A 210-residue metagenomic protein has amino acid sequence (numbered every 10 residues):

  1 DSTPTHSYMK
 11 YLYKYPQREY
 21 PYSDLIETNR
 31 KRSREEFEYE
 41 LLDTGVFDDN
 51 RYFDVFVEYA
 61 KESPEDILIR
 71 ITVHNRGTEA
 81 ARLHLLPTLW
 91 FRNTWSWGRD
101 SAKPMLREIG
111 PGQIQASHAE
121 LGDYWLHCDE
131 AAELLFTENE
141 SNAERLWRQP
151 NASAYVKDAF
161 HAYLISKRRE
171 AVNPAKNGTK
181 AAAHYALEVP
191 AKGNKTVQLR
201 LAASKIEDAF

Functional and structural regions predicted by a protein language model:
D1-F210: Anionic coordination/interaction segments
